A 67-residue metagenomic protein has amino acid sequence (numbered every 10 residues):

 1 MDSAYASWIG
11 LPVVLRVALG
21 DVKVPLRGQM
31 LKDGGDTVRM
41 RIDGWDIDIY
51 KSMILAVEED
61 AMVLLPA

Functional and structural regions predicted by a protein language model:
M1-A67: Conserved RNA-binding domains used in RNP assembly and mRNA/RNA metabolism
